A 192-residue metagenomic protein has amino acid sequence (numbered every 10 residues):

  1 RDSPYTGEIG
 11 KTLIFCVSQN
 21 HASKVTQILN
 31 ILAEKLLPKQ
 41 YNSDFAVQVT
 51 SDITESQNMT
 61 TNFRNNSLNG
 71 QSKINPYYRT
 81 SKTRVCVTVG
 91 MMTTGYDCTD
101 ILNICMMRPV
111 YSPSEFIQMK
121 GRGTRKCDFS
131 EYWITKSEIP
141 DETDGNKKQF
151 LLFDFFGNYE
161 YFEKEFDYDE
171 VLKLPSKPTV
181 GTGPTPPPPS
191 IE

Functional and structural regions predicted by a protein language model:
R1-Q40: Conserved helicase/translocase motor-coupling segment
Y41-F45: Gly-rich Lys/Arg/Thr-decorated short loops/hinges at beta-loop-alpha junctions or inter-strand turns that position
A46-P175: Conserved RecA-like P-loop NTPase helicase motor core
P178-P184: Eukaryote-specific, cytoplasm-facing alpha-helical/coiled-coil scaffolding segments in long proteins
I191-E192: Accessory helical-bundle/CTD segments and flexible terminal tails appended to RecA-like ATPase motors
